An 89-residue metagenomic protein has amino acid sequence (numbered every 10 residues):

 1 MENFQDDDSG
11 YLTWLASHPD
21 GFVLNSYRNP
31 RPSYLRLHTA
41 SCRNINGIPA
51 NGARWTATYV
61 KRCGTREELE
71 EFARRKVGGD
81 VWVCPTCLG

Functional and structural regions predicted by a protein language model:
M1-G89: Mature, structured domains enriched in cysteine- and short glycine motifs
